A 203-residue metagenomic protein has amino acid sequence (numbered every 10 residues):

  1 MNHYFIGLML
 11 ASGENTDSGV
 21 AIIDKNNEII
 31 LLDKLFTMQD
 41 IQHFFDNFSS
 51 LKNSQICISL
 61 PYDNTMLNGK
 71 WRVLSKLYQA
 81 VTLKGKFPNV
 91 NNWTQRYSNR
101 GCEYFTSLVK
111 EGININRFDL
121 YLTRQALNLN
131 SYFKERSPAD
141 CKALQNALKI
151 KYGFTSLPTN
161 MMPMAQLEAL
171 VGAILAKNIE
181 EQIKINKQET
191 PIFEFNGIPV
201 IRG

Functional and structural regions predicted by a protein language model:
M1-G203: Phosphate- and other anionic-substrate recognition elements at nucleic-acid/protein interfaces
